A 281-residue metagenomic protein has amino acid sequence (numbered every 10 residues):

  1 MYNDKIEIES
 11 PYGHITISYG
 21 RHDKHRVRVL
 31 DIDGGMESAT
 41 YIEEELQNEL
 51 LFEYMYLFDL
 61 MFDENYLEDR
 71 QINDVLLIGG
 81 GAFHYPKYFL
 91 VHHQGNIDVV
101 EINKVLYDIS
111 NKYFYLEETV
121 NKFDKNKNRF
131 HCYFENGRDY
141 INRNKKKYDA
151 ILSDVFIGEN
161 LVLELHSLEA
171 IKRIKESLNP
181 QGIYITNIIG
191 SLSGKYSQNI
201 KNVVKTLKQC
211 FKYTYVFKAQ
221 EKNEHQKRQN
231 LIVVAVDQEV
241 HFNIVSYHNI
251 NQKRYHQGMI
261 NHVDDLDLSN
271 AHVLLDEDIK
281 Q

Functional and structural regions predicted by a protein language model:
M1-V29, D33-E37, M61-E64, Y213 (+1 more regions): Soluble small-group transferase modules, centered on the S-adenosyl donor enzyme superfamily
G35-A39, F156-E159, I189-L192: A short, flexible beta-alpha/helix-coil linker loop
S38-L46: Short amphipathic beta-strand/extended segments with alternating polar/hydrophobic composition
E45-I183, S193-I200, C210, N223-Q226: The AdoMet/dcAdoMet-binding core of the Class I SAM-like
